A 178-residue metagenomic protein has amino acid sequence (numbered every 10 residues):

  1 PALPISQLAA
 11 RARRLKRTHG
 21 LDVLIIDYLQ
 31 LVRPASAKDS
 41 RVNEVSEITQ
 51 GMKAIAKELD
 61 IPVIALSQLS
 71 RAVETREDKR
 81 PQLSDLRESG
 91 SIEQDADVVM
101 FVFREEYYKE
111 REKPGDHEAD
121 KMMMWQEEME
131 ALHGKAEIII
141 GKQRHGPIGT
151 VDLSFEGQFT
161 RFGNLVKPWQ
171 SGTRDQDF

Functional and structural regions predicted by a protein language model:
P1-L3: Conserved small/polar residues in nucleotide/adenosyl-binding loops
I5-V23, Q50-L59, A72-F178: C-terminal regions of RecA-like/P-loop NTPase motor modules
L21-A65: Helical hairpin unit composed of two closely spaced alpha helices linked by a short loop
Y28-L29, Q68-L69, R104-E105: Short, ordered loop/turn segments at secondary-structure junctions
V32, S70-V73: Feature marks short, surface-exposed loop/turn motifs that line or immediately flank catalytic pockets and channel
